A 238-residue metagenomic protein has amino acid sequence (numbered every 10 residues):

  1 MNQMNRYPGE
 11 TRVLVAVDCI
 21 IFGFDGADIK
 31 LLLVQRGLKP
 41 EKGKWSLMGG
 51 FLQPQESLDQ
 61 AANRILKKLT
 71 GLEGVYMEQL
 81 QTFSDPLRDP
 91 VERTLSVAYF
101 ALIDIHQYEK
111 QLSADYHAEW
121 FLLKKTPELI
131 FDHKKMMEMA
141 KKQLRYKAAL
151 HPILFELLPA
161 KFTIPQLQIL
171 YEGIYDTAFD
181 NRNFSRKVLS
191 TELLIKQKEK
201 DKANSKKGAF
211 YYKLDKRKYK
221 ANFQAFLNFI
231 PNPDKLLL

Functional and structural regions predicted by a protein language model:
M1-N5: Short Pro/Gly-enriched beta-strand edge/turn motifs at strand-loop
R6-W45: N-terminal strand-loop-strand
V13-V15, D59-N63, K67-K110, K125 (+2 more regions): Active-site segment of metal-dependent pyrophosphate-handling enzymes, primarily the Nudix hydrolase catalytic core
A16, L32, P40-K42, L47-L58 (+2 more regions): Active-site-proximal cofactor/substrate-binding loop regions of enzyme domains
F100, K110-L144, A148, A160-P165 (+2 more regions): NUDIX/MutT-family hydrolases
I169-A178: Short helix-coil junctions and helix-kink-helix linkers
F179-F210: RNA substrate-recognition surfaces in RNA-acting enzymes
K198-L238: Long, intrinsically disordered, low-complexity Ser/Thr/Pro-rich regulatory/activation regions of nuclear proteins
